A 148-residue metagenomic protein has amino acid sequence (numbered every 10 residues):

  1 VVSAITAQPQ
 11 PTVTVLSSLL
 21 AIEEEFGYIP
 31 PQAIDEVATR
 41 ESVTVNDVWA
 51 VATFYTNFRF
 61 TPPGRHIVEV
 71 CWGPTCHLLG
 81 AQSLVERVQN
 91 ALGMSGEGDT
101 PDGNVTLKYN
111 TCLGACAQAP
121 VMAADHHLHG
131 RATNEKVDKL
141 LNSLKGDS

Functional and structural regions predicted by a protein language model:
V1-S148: Signature of N-terminal electron-transfer/Fe-S-associated modules in redox systems
